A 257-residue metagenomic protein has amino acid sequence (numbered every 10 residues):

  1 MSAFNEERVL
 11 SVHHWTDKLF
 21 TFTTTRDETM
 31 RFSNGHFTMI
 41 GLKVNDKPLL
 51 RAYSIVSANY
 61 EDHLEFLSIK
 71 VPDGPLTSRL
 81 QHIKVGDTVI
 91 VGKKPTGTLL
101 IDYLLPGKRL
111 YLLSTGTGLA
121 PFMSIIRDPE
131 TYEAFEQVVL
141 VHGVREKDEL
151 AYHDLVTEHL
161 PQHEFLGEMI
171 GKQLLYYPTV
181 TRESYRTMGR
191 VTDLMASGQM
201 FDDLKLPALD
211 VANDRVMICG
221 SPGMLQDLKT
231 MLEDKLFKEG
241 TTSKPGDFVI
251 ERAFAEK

Functional and structural regions predicted by a protein language model:
S2-A3, V141, D148-K257: Reductase modules of NAD(P)H-dependent flavoproteins
S2-V85: Ferredoxin-reductase
G35, G118, S221: Short, conserved phosphate/pyrophosphate- and ester-handling motifs at nucleotide-, phospho-/glycolipid
T38, V89-G92: Generic structural signal for buried aliphatic residues
D46-Y53, T96-L104: Short, Lys/Arg- and Gly-enriched loop/turn segments at beta-strand edges
L110-L113, M217: Conserved beta-strand elements of the Class I
T115-P121: Ser/Thr-glycine-rich phosphate-binding loops at phosphate-binding pockets of nucleotides, nucleotide cofactors
P121-T131: Histidine-anchored nucleotide/phosphate-binding helix
